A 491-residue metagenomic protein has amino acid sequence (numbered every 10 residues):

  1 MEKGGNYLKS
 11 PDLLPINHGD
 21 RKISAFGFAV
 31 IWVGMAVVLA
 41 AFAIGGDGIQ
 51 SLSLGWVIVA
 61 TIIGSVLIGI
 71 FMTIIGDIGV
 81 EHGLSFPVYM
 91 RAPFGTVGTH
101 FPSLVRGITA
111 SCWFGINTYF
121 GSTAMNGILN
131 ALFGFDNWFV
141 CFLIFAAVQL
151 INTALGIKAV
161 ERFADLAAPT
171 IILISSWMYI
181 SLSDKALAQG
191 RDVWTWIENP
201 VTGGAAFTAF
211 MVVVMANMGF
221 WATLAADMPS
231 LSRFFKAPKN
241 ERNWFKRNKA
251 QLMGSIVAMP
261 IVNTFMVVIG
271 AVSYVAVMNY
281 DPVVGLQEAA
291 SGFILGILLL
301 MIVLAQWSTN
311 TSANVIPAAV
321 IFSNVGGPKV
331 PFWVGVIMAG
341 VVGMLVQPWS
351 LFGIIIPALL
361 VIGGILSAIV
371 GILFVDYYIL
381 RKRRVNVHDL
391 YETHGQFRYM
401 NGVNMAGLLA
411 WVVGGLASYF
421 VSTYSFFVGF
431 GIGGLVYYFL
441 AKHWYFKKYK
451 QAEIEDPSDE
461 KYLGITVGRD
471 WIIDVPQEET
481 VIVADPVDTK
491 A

Functional and structural regions predicted by a protein language model:
M1-G55, S175, A206-V214, F234-N248 (+1 more regions): Membrane-interface "cap" regions at the ends of multi-pass membrane proteins
P15, V370-Y438, H443, K448-K461: C-terminal membrane-solvent junction of multi-pass transporters and transport-like membrane proteins
A25-A41, Y179-K185, E198-I269, G292-S312 (+1 more regions): Hydrophobic, membrane-embedded alpha-helices of multi-pass small-molecule transporters
I31-W32, S103, T118, N130-L155 (+6 more regions): Transmembrane alpha-helical segments of multi-pass small-molecule transport proteins
G46-S51, G76-D77, P93, F101 (+7 more regions): Membrane-water interface regions at transmembrane-helix termini and the short interhelical loops of multi-pass membrane
D47-D77, R91, G98-S103, Y119 (+2 more regions): Extracellular loop-to-transmembrane helix junctions
S122, V140, I144-D184, V257-A258 (+3 more regions): Membrane-interface loop-to-helix entry segments
T170-P200, F220-A222, G270-V275, G371-R384 (+1 more regions): Hydrophobic alpha-helical segments and their helix-loop junctions in multi-pass secondary transporters
